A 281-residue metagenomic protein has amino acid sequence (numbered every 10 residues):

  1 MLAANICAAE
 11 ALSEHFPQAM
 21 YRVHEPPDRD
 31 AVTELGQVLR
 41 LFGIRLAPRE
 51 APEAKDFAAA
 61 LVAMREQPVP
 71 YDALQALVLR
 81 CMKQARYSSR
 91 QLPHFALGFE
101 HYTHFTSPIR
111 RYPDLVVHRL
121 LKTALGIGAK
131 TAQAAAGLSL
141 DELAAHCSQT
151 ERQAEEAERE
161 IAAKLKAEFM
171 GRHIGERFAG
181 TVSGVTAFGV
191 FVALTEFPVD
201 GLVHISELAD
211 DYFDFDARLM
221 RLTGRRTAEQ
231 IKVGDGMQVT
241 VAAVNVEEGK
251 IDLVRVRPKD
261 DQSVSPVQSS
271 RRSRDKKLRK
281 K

Functional and structural regions predicted by a protein language model:
M1-T195, L202, A209, D214 (+2 more regions): Append "with occasional cross-activation on large, charged helical scaffolds in nucleic-acid assemblies
H173-E176, F213-V239: Short nucleic-acid-contacting surface segments enriched for D/E, G, S/T with interspersed K/R
L194, V233-R271: OB-fold/S1-family single-stranded nucleic acid-binding modules
D200-G201, L222: Glycine-centered structural positions embedded in regular secondary structure
Y212-R221, R255-K281: Acidic, low-complexity intrinsically disordered tails
